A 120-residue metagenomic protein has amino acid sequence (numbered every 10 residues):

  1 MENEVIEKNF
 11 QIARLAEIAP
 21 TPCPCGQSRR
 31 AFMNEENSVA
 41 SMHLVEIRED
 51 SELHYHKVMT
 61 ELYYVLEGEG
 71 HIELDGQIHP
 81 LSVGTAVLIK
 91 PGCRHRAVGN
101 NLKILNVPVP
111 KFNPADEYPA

Functional and structural regions predicted by a protein language model:
M1-A40, A120: A short, N-terminal "cap"/entry segment at the start of jelly-roll beta-barrel domains of the cupin/DSBH fold
P24, N37-V39, K57, L81 (+1 more regions): A generic fold-level signal
S41-K57: Conserved short histidine dyad/triad with adjacent acidic residue
H43, L66-E67, S82-V83: A cytosolic small-molecule/anion-sensing beta-strand core signal
V58-G70, D75: Glycine- and acidic-residue-biased ligand/ion/polar-headgroup-sensing regions
G76-G92: Short acidic-glycine-tyrosine-enriched beta hairpin
P91-E117: Ligand-binding loop in jelly-roll beta-barrel domains
